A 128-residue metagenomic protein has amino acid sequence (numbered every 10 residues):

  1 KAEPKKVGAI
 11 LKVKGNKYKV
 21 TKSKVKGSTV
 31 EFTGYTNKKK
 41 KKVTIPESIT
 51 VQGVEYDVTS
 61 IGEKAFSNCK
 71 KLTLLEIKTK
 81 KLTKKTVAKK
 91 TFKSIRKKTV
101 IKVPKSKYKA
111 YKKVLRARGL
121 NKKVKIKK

Functional and structural regions predicted by a protein language model:
K1-T21, F32, G119-K128: Intrinsically disordered, low-complexity repeat and linker tracts
V25-V30, K38-S60, C69-T86, R96-A110 (+1 more regions): Structural signature of tandem-repeat unit edges
K93, R116-R118: Short, surface-exposed basic-aromatic patches at helix termini and helix-loop junctions that form
Y111-L115: Short, surface-exposed terminal/edge motifs of secreted or surface/virion proteins that either
